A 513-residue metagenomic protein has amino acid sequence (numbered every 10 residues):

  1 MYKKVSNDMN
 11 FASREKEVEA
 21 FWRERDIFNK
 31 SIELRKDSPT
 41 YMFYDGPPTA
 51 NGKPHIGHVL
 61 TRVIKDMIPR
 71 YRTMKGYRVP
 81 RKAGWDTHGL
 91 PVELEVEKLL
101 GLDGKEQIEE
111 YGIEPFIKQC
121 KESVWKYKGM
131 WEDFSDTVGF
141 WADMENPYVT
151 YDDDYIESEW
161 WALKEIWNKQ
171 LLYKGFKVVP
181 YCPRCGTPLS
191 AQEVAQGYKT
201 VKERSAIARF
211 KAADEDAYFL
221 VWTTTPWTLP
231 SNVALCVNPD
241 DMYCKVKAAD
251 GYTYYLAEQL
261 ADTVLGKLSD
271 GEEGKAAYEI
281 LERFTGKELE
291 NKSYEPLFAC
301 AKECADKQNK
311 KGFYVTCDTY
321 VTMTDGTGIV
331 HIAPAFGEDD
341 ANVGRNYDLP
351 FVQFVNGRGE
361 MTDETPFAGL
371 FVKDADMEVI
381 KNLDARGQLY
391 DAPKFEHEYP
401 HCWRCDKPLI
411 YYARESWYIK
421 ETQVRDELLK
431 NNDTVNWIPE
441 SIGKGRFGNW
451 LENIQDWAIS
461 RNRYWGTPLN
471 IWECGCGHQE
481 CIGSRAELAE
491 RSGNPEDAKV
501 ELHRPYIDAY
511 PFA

Functional and structural regions predicted by a protein language model:
M1-G251, A333-E338, V343-N346, P350-F367 (+3 more regions): N-terminal, positively charged nucleic-acid-binding surface of large information/translation enzymes
E19, L163, W167-K199, D270-F284 (+3 more regions): Amphipathic alpha-helical
L60-V63, L370-D374, G483: Aromatic- and glycine-enriched glycan-recognition loops and surfaces that form the carbohydrate-binding subsites
P115-S123, D318-E338, N431-F447: Extended, non-catalytic structural segments that build the interaction scaffolds of large macromolecular assemblies
S205-R209, K245, Y255-L256, N449-A513: Feature 926 captures the class I aminoacyl-tRNA synthetase adenylation module centered on the KMSKS loop
S231-V233, V237, D241-N356, D384 (+1 more regions): Catalytic alpha/beta core of large soluble enzyme barrels
G286-N291, F367-D376: A glycine-biased structural micro-motif
D384-R404, K499-F512: Short acidic, Pro/Gly- and aromatic-enriched capping/linker segments at domain boundaries
